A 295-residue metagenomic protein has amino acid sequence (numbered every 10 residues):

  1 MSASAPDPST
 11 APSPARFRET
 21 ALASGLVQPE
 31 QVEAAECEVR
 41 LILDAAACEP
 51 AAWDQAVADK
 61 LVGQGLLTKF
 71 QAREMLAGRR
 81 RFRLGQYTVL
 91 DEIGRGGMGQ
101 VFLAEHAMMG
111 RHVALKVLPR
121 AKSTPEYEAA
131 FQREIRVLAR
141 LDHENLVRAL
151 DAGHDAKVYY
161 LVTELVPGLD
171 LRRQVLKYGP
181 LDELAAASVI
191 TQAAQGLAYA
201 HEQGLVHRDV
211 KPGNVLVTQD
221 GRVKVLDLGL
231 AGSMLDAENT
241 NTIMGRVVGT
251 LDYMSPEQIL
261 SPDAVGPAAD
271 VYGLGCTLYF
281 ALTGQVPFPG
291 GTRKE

Functional and structural regions predicted by a protein language model:
M1-R120, E128-Q132, R136: Non-catalytic accessory regions
A77-E295: Conserved ATP-binding/catalytic core of the eukaryotic-like protein kinase fold, especially serine/threonine kinases
